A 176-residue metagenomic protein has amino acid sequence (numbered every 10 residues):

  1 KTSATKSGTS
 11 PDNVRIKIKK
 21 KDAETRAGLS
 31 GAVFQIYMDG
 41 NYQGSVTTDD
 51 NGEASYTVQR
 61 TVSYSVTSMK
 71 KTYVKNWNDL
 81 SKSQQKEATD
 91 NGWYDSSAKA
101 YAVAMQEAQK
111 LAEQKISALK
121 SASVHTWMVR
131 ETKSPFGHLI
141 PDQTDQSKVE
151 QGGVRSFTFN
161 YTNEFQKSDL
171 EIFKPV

Functional and structural regions predicted by a protein language model:
K1-V176: Solvent-exposed loop/turn and edge beta-strand elements of beta-rich ligand-binding domains
